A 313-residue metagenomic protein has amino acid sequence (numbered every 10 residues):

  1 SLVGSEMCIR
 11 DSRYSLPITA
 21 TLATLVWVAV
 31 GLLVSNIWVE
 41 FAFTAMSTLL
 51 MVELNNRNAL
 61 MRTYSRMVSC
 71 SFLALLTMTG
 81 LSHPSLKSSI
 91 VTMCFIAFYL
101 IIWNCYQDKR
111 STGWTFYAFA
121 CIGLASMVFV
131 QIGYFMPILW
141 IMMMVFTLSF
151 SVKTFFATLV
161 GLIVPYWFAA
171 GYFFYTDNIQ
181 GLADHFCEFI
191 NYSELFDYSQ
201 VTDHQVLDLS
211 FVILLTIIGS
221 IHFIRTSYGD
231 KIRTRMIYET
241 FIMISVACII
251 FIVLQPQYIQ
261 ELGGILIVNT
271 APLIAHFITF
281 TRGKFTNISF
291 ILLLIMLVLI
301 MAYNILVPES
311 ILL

Functional and structural regions predicted by a protein language model:
L2-I9: Short, small-residue-biased leader/transition segments that mark boundaries at the very start of proteins
T21-A29, A183-V206, G219-F223: Juxtamembrane membrane-water interface segments that cap and precede transmembrane helices
L32-L33, C70-S89: Aromatic- and kink-enriched transmembrane "portal" helix at the membrane-lumen/periplasm boundary that abuts
N55-L75: Transmembrane-helix signature of polytopic, membrane-embedded enzymes that assemble or transfer cell-envelope glycans
F98-G113: Membrane-interface transmembrane helices that cradle and orient dolichyl/undecaprenyl
W114-V130: Membrane-interface alpha helices of multi-pass inner-membrane proteins
F135-V160: Perimembrane helix-loop-helix junctions
I221-R282: Membrane-water interface signatures at transmembrane helix termini and the short loops that connect adjacent helices
